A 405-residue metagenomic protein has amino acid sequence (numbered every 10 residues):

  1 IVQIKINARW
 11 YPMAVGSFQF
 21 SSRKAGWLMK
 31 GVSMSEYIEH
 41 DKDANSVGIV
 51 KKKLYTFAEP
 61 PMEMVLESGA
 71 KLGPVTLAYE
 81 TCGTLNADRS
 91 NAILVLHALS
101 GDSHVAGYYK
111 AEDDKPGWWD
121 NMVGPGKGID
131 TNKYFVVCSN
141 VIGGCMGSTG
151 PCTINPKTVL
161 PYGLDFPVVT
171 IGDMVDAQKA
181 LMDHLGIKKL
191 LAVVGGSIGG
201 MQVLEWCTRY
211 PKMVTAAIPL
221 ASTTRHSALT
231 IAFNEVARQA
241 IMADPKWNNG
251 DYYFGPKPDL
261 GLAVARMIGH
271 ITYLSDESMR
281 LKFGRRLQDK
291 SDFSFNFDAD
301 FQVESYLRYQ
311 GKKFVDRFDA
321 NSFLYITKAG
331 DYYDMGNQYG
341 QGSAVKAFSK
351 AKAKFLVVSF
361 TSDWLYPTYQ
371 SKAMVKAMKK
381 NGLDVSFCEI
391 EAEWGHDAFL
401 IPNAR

Functional and structural regions predicted by a protein language model:
G31-V95, Y109: Catalytic-loop region of hydrolases
E80, T84-L85, R89-N155: N-terminal cap/lid subdomain of alpha/beta-hydrolase-fold enzymes
P161, G172-L191: Conserved acidic catalytic loop of the alpha/beta-hydrolase fold
P219-K313: Alpha/beta-hydrolase-fold enzymes
A344, P367-A377: Short alpha-helix in the alpha/beta-hydrolase fold that links the catalytic acid
V357-S359: Short beta-strand/loop motif that positions the catalytic acidic residue of the alpha/beta-hydrolase fold
M378-A392: Catalytic histidine neighborhood in serine/cysteine hydrolases with alpha/beta-hydrolase-type architecture
A398-R405: Post-His helix in hydrolase/transferase enzymes
